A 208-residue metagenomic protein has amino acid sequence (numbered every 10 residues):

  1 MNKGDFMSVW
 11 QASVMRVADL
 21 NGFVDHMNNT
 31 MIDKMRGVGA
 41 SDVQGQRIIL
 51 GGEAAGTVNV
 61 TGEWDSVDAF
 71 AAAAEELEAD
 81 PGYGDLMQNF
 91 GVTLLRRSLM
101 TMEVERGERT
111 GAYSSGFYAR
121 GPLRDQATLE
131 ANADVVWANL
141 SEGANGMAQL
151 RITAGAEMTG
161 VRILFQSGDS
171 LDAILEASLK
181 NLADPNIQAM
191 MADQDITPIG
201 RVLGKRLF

Functional and structural regions predicted by a protein language model:
M1-F208: Short S/T/G/P-rich N-terminal loop/turn motif that feeds into the first structured element of a domain
